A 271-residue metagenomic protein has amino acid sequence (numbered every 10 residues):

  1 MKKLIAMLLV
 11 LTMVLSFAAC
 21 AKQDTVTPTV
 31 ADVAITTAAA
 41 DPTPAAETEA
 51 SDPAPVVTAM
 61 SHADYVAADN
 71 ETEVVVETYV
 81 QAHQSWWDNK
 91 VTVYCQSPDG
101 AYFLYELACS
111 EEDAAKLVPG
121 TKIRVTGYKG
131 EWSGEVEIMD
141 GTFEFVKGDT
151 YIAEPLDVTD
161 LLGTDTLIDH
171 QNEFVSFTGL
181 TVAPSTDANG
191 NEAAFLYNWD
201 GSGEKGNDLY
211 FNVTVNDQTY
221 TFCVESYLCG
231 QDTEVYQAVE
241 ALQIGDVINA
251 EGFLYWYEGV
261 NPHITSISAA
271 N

Functional and structural regions predicted by a protein language model:
K2-V10: Sec-dependent signal peptide recognition, specifically the positively charged N-region followed immediately by
S16-A19: C-terminal motif of bacterial Sec signal peptides marking the signal peptidase cleavage site
A21-Q23: Bacterial signal peptide processing site
V26-P28: Long, contiguous alpha-helical segments
V30, I35-A38, P44-N271: OB-fold single-stranded nucleic acid-binding module
